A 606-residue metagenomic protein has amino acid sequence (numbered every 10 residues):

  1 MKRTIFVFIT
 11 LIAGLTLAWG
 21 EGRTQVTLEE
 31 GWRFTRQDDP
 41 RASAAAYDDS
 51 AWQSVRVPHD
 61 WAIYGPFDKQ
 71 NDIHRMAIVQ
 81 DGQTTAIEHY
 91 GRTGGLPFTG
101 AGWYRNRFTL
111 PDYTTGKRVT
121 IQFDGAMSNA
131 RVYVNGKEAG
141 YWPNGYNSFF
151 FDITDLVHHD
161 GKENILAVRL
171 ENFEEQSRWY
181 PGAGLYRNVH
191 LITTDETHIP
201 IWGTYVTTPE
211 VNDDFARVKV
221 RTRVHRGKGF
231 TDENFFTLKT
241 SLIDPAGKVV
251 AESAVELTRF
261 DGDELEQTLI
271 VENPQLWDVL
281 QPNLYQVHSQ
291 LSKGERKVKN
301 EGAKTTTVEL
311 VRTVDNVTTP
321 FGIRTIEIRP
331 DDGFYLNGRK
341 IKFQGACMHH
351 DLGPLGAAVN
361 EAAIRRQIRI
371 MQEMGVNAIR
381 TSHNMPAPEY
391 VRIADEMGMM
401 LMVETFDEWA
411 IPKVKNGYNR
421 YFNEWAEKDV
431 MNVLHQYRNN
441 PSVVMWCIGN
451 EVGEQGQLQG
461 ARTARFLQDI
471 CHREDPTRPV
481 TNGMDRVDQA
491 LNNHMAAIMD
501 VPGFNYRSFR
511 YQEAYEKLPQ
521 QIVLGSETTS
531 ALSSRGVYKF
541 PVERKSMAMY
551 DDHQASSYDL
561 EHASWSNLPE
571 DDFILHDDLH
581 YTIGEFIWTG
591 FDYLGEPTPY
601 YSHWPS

Functional and structural regions predicted by a protein language model:
M1-T24: Bacterial Sec-dependent N-terminal signal peptides
G20-T85, I165-E171, L191, P245 (+3 more regions): Accessory carbohydrate-binding/adhesion or oligomerization-edge regions at the termini of glycan-active proteins
T24-L28, T35-D38, G94-Y205, G227 (+2 more regions): Accessory beta-strand-rich segments of carbohydrate-active enzymes
R36, D60, Y64-P66, N188 (+2 more regions): Extended substrate-binding grooves/exosites of carbohydrate-active enzymes
K117-V119, A216-V220: Structural beta-strand segments of beta-rich domains
H158-H159, R221-R329: Extended acidic/polar, glycine-enriched regions that form or flank non-catalytic beta-rich accessory modules
T208-A216: Short, solvent-exposed loop/linker segments at the N-terminal edge of repeated beta-sheet extracellular domains
